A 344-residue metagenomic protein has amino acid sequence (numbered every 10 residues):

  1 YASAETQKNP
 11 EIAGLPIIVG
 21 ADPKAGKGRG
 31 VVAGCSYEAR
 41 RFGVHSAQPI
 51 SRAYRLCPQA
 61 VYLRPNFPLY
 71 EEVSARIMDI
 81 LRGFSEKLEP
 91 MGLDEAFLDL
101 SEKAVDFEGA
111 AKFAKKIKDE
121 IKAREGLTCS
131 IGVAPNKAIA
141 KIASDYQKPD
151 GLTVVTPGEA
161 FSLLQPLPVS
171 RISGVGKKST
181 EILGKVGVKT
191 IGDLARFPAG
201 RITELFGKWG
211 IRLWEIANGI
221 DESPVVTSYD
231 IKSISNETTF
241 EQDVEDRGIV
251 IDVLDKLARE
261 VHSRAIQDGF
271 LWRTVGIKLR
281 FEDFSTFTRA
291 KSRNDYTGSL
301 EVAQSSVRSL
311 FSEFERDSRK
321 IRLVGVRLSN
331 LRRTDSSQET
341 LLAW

Functional and structural regions predicted by a protein language model:
Y1-L93, F97, A217: Residues that scaffold, gate, or flank divalent-cation-dependent active/transport sites
A4-T6, G30-A33, I139-Q147, V225-S228: Short acidic, glycine/serine/threonine-rich loops at helix termini
R64-F67, E102-G109, D150-V154, P166-R171 (+1 more regions): Flexible, glycine/proline-enriched loop segments at strand-loop-helix junctions that form or flank small-ligand binding
E71-C129: Hydrophobic alpha-helical hairpins/lids featuring a short glycine-rich hinge
E108-S170: Long, highly charged, low-complexity intrinsically disordered interaction regions that mediate electrostatic DNA/RNA
R171, S179-L323, L331-E339, A343: DNA-contacting surface of Y-family translesion DNA polymerases
